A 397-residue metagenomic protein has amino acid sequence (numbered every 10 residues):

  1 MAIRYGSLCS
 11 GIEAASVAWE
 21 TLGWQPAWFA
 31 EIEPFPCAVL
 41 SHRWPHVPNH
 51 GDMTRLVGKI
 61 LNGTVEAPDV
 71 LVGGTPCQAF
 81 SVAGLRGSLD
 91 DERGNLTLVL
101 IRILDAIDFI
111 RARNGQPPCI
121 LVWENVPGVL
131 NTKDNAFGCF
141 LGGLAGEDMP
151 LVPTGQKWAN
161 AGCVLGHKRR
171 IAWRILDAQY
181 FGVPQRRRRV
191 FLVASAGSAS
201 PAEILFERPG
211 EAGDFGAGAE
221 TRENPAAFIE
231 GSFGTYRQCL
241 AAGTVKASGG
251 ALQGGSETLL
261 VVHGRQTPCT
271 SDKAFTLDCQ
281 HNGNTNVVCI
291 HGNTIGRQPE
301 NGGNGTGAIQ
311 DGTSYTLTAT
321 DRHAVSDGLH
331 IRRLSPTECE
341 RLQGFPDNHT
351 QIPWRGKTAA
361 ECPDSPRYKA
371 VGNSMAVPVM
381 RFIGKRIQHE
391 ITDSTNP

Functional and structural regions predicted by a protein language model:
M1-P118, N125-G138, G142-A145, L151: Core alpha/beta nucleotide-donor-binding catalytic domains of modification enzymes
S10-I12, L61-G63, G166, D347 (+1 more regions): Intrinsically disordered, low-complexity regions enriched in Ser/Pro/Gly/Gln/His and often acidic
D52, T154, R174-L176: Conserved beta-strand termini and adjacent loop/short-helix elements that scaffold enzyme active sites in alpha/beta
I110, N114, T154, G356 (+1 more regions): Short, polar/charged, Gly/Pro-enriched helix-capping and turn/loop motifs at alpha-helix termini and inter-helix linkers
L121-N125, L176-A178: Phosphate-binding beta-loop-alpha motif at adenosine-nucleotide cofactor sites
G146-A172: Short mixed-charge
A161-V164, R170-P397: Class I SAM-dependent DNA methyltransferase catalytic core with a primary bias toward cytosine-5 DNMT/HhaI-like enzymes
